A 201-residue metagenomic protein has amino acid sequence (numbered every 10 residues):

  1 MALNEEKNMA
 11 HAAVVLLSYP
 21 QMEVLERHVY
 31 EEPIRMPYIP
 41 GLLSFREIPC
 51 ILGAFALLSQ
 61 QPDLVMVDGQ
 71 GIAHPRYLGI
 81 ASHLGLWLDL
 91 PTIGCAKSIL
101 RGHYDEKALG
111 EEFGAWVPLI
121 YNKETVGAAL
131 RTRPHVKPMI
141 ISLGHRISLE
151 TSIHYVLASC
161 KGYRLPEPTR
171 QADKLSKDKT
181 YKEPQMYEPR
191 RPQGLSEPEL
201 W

Functional and structural regions predicted by a protein language model:
M1-N4: Two-metal-ion RNase H-like nuclease active-site motif
E6-K7, P75, R101: Active-site-proximal flexible loops/turns
E6-Q61: A glycine-rich, hydrophobic loop/mini-helix early in the fold
A10-A13, G79-S82, K107-A108: Short, glycine/charged-enriched secondary-structure capping and boundary segments
Y38-L42, D68-P75, V136-L143: Flexible, glycine/proline-enriched loop segments at strand-loop-helix junctions that form or flank small-ligand binding
I48, S59, S98, E106-W201: C-terminal binding/interaction regions
L52-H83, L88-L90: Catalytic-site beta-strand/loop segments enriched in glycine and acidic/polar residues
L88-K107: Glycine-rich phosphate/pyrophosphate-binding loops and their adjacent beta-strand/loop elements at enzyme active sites
